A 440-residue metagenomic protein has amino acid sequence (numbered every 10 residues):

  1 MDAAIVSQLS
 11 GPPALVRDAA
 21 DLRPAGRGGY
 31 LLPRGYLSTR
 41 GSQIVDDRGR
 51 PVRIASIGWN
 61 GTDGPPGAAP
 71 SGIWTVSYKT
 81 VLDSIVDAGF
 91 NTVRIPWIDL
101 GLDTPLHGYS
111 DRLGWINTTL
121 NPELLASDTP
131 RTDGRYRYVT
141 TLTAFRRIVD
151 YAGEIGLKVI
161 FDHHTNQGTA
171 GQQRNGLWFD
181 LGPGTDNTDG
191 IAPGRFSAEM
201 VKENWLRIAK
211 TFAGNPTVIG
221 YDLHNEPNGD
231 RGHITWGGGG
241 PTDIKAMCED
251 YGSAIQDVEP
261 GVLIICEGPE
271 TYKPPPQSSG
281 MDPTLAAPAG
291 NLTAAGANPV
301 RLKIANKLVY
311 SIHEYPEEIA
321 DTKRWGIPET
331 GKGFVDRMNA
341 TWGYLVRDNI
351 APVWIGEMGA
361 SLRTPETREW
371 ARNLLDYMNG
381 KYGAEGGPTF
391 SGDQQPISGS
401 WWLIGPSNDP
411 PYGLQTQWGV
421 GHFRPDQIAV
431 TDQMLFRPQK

Functional and structural regions predicted by a protein language model:
D2-R94, P105-L120: N-terminal carbohydrate-binding accessory modules
R53-W59, N91-W97, G101, K158-T165 (+5 more regions): Structural recognition of the beta-strand scaffold that forms the well-ordered cores of secreted hydrolase catalytic
W59-G64, I98-L100, N166, N228-G229 (+4 more regions): Short, solvent-exposed loop/turn segments at secondary-structure junctions
G67-P70, T104-G108, A170-R174, H233 (+2 more regions): Short, solvent-exposed loop/turn and secondary-structure capping segments
I73-V93, W97, G101-D103, G108-G220 (+1 more regions): An active-site-proximal structural segment forming one wall of the substrate-binding cleft that immediately precedes
W74, A192-G220, H224-Q395, T416: Extracellular glycoside hydrolase catalytic/binding regions
L102-P105, G168-G171, D230-H233, P274-P275 (+2 more regions): Extracytoplasmic/secreted cell-surface and envelope-processing proteins
A371-K440: Extended, alpha-helix-rich binding/interface surfaces that flank or overlap catalytic cores and mediate recognition
